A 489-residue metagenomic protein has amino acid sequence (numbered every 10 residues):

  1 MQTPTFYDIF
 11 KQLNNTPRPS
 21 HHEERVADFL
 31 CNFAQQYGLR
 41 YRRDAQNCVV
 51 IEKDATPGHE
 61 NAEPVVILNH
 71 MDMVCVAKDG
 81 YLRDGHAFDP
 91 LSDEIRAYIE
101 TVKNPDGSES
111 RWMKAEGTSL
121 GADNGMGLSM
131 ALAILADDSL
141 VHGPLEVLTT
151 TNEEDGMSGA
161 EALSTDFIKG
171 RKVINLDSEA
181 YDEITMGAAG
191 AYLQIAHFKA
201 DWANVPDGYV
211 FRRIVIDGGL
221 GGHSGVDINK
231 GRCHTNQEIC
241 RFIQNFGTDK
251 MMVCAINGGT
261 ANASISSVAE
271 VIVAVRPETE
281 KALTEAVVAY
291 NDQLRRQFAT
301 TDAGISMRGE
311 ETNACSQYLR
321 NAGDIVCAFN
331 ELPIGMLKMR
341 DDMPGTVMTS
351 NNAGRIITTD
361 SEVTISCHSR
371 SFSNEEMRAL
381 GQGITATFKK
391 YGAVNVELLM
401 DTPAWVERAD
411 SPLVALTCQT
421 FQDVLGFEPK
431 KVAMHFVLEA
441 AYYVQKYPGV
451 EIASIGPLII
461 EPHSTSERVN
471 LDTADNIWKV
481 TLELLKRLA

Functional and structural regions predicted by a protein language model:
Q2-W112: Acidic/His- and Gly-rich active-site-bordering loop/insert found across diverse amide/peptide-bond hydrolases
P17, R96, K103, S108-T118 (+2 more regions): Midchain, well-structured core segments that form catalytic/ion-binding scaffolds
E60-R171, P333-R340, G345-V347, N476: Active-site metal-coordination/substrate-binding segment of hydrolases, especially metallo-dependent peptidases
M71-M73, S119, L148-G156, D177-Y181 (+3 more regions): Acidic, glycine-rich active-site loops and adjacent beta-strand->loop/helix elements that engage anionic groups
D166, G231-T248, T279-E280, D324-N330 (+6 more regions): His/Asp/Glu-rich mid-to-C-terminal helical/loop segments that flank catalytic regions of hydrolases
D227, H234-Q237, R241-I256, V406-V450: Active-site-adjacent substrate-binding region of metalloamidase/peptidase-like peptide-processing proteins
D341, M348-S350, G354-T364, H368 (+1 more regions): Zn-dependent metallopeptidase/amidohydrolase metal-coordination segment
M348-F436: Substrate-recognition/cap regions that form aromatic- and gly/pro-loop-enriched pockets for small-molecule ligands
